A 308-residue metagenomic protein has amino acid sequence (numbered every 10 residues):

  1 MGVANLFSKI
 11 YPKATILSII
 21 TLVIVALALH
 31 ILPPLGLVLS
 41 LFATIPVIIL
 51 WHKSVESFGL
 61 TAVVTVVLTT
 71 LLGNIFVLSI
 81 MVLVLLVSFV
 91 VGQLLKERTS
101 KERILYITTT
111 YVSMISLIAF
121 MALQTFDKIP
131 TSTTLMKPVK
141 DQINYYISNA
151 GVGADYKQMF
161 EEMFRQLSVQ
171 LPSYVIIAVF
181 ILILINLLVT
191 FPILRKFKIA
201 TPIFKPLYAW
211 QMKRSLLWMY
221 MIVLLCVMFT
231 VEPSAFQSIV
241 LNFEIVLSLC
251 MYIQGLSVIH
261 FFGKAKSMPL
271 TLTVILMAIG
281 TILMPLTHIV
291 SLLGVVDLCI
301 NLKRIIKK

Functional and structural regions predicted by a protein language model:
G2-K53, S57-A62, S267, T271-L276: Hydrophobic transmembrane alpha-helices
A4-N5, Q237-K308: Long, positively charged, glycine-interspersed low-complexity recognition regions
P12-A26, T61-L68, Y111-S113, L217-L225: Alpha-helical transmembrane segments
S18, M81-T125: Short helix-perturbing small/polar motifs within transmembrane alpha-helices
G36-Q93, D297: Alpha-helical membrane segments and adjacent membrane-interface helices in multi-pass membrane proteins
M121-Q170: Membrane-interface interhelical loops and short interface/amphipathic helices in multi-pass inner-membrane
P172-K198: Transmembrane alpha-helical segments in integral membrane proteins
F197-C250, Q254: Small-residue-rich helix-loop
